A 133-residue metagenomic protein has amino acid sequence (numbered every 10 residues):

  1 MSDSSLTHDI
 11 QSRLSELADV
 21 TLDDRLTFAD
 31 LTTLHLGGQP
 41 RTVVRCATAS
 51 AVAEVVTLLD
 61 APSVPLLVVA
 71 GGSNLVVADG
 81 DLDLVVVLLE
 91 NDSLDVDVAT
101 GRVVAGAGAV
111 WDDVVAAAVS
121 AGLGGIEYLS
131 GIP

Functional and structural regions predicted by a protein language model:
M1-D30: N-terminal accessory segments
S2-D3, V44-A47, L75: Feature of Fe-S/electron-transfer and energy-metabolism proteins that preferentially highlights extended coupling
D30-V64, D79, D83-G125: N-terminal glycine-rich flavin-associated loop
V68-V69, L129: ATP-grasp fold ATP-binding core
V69-S73, A107: Glycine-rich beta-strand-to-loop/alpha-helix junction loops that act as flexible
L75, L94-D95, P133: Short gly/pro/ser/thr-enriched loop/turn and capping motifs at secondary-structure boundaries
I126-P133: Short, surface-exposed recognition loops or helix-turn segments adjacent to catalytic cores
